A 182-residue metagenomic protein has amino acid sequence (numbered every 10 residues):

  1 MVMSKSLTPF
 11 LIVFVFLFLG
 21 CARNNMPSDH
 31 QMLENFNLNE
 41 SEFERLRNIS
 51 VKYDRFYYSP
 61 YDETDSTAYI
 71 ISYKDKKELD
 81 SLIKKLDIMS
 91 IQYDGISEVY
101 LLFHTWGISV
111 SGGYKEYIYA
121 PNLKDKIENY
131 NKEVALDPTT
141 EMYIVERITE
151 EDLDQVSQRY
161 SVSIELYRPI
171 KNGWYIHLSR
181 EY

Functional and structural regions predicted by a protein language model:
M1-L19: Sec-dependent bacterial lipoprotein signal peptides
M3-K5, V51, A68-I71, M142-E146 (+1 more regions): Hydrophobic transmembrane signal anchors and adjacent membrane-proximal interface regions, especially in viral
K5, N24, V156-Q158: Hydrophobic alpha-helical segments, principally membrane-spanning helices and signal/leader peptides
L7, I12, D29-M32, Y160: Residue-level detector of functional hotspots within protein domains
L11-F14, R47, D54-Y61, G112 (+2 more regions): Generic local-structure boundary detector
C21-Y93: N-terminal export/targeting and maturation segments
L86-Y182: Extracytoplasmic electrostatic interaction patches
